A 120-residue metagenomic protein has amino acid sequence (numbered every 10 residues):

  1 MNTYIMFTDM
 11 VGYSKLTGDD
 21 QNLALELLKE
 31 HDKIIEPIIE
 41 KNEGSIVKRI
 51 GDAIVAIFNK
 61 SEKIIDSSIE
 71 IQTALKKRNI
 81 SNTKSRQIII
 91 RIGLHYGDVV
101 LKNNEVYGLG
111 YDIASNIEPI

Functional and structural regions predicted by a protein language model:
M1-E70, A74-K77: Catalytic NTP-binding/metal-coordinating core of nucleotidyl cyclase/transferase enzymes
V55-I120: Catalytic beta-strand-to-alpha-helix segment of the class III nucleotidyl cyclase homology domain
